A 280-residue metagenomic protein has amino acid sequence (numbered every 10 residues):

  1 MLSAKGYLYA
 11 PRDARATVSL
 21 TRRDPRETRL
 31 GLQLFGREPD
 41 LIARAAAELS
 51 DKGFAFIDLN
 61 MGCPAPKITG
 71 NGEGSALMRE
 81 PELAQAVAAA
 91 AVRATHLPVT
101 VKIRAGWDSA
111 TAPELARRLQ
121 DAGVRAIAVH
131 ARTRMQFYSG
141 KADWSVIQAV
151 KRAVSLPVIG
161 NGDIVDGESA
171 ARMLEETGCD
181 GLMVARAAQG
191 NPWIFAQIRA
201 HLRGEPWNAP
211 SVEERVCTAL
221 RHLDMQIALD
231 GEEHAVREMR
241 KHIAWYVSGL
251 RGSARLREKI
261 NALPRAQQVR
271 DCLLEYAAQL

Functional and structural regions predicted by a protein language model:
M1, K5, M61, A131 (+1 more regions): Short secondary-structure boundary segments
M1-D51: Glycine-rich, positively charged N-terminal anion/phosphate-binding segment
T28-L34, I57, V99-I103, V129 (+2 more regions): Hydrophobic faces of well-ordered beta-strands that scaffold small-molecule active sites in alpha/beta enzyme cores
L34, S75-A76, S139, W207 (+2 more regions): Pocket-edge positions in alpha/beta enzyme catalytic cores
G36-P39, G62, G106, D163-I164 (+1 more regions): Short, surface-exposed acidic/glycine-rich loop or hinge patches that mediate macromolecular interfaces
D40-I57, M61-E73, P81-L156: Alpha/beta enzyme core
E80-L83, V87, T218-A219, M239: Hydrophobic alpha-helical membrane-association signature
A94-H96, S109-A126, S145, A149-G160 (+1 more regions): Alpha/beta catalytic cores of nucleotide-metabolism and tRNA/nucleoside-modifying enzymes
